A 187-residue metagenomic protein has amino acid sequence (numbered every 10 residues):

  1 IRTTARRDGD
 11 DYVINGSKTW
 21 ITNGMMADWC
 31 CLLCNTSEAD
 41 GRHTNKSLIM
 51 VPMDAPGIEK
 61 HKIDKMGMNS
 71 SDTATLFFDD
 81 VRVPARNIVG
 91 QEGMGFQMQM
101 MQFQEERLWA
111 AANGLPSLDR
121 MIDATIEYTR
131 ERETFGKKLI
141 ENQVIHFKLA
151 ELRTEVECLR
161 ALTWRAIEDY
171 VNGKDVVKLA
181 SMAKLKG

Functional and structural regions predicted by a protein language model:
I1-R6: A gly/ser-rich beta-alpha-beta helix-loop segment of oxidoreductase catalytic cores
R7-Y12, T75-V81, A85-R86, G90-G187: Alpha-helical interface subdomain recognition
N15-H61: A short core secondary-structure module
T19-M25, G67-N69, E105-W109: Glycine-rich phosphate/pyrophosphate-binding beta-alpha loops
G24, H43, S70-S71, D175: A generic fold-level signal
S47-L48, I63-M68, V89-M98: Short intrinsically disordered coil segments
D54-R82: Flexible, small-/acidic-enriched active-site or ligand-binding loops
